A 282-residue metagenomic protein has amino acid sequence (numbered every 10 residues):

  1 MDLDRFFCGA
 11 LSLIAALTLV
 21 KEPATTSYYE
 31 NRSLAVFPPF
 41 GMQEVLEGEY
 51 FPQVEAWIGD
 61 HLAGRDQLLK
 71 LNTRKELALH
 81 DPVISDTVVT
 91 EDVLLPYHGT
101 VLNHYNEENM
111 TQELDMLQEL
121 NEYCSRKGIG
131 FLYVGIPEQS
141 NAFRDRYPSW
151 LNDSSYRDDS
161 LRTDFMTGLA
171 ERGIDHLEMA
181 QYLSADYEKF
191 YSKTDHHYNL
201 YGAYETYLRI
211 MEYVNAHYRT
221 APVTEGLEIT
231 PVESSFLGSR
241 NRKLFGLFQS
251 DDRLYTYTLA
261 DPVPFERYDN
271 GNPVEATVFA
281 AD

Functional and structural regions predicted by a protein language model:
M1-D282: Extracellular glycan-modifying ectodomains
